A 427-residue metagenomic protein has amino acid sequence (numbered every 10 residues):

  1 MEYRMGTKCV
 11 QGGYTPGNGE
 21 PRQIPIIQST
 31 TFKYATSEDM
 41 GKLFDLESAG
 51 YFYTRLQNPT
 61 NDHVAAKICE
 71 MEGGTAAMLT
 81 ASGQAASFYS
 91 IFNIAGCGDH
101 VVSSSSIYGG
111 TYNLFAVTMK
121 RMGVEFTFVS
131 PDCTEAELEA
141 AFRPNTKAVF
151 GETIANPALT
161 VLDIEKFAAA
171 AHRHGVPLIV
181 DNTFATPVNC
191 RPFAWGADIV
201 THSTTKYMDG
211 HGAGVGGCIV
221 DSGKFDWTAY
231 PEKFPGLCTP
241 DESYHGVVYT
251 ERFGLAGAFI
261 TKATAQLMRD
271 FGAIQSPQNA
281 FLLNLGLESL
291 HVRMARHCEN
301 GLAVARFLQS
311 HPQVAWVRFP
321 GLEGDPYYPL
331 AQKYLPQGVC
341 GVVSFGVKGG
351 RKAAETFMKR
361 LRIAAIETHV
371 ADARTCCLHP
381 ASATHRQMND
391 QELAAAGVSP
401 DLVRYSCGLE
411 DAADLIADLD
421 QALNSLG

Functional and structural regions predicted by a protein language model:
M1-N58, A66: N-terminal "arm"/small-domain region of PLP-dependent enzymes with the aminotransferase-like
G6-T15, A77-H311: Conserved PLP-enzyme active-site core in the AAT-like
T31, S222-F225, V347-G350: Short loop segments at secondary-structure junctions
T36-A85, G110-T118: Conserved N-terminal alpha-helix of the aminotransferase class I/II PLP-enzyme fold
G73, N145, Q313-W316, D401: Glycine-centered tight turns that cap/initiate beta-strands
G98, A116-V117, E125-F126, A140 (+5 more regions): PLP-dependent enzyme catalytic core of the Aspartate aminotransferase-like
V220, S344-G346, S406-G408: Short hydrophobic/aromatic beta-strand micro-patches that form the beta-sheet surface supporting nucleotide- or nucleic
F271-I274, Q278-A280, L285, S289 (+5 more regions): Conserved small-domain helix->loop->beta segment predominantly found in fold-type I
